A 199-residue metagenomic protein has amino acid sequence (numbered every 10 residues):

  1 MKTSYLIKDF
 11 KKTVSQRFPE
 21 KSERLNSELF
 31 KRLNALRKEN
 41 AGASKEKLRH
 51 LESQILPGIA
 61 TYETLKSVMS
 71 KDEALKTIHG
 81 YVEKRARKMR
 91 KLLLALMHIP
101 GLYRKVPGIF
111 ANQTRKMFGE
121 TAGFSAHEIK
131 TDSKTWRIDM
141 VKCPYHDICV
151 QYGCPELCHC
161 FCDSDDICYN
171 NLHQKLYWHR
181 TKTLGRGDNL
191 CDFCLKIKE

Functional and structural regions predicted by a protein language model:
M1-L65: N-terminal, charged low-complexity regulatory/assembly segments
K2-S4, D9, G58-I59, E63 (+2 more regions): Short flexible/disordered coil segments
V14, L65, F118, D165-C168 (+1 more regions): Hydrophobic, Leu/Ile/Phe/Ala-enriched alpha-helical segments that form helix-helix packing faces
S22, E73, L176-Y177: Secondary-structure boundary/capping signal
L25, L29, L33, R37 (+9 more regions): A sequence-level detector of short, solvent-exposed, charge-rich linear segments
S53, T64-G153, L157: Amphipathic interaction/junction segments at domain boundaries or subunit interfaces
K134-R137, P144-I148, Y152-E199: C-terminal non-catalytic interaction appendages of large macromolecular assemblies
